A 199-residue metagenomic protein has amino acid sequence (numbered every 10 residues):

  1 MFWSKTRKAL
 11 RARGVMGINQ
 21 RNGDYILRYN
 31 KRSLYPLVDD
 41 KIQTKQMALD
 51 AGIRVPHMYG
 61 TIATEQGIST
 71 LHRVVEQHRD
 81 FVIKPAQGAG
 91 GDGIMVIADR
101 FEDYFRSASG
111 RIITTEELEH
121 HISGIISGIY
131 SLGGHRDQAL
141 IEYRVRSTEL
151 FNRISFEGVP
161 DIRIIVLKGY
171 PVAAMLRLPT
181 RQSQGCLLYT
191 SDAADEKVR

Functional and structural regions predicted by a protein language model:
M1-G17: Conserved oxyanion/phosphate-binding beta-strand-loop segments in alpha/beta enzyme cores
R13-M16, S109, Q184: Feature targets compositionally biased, intrinsically disordered low-complexity regions with long contiguous runs
Q20, D24, Y29-N30, Y35-P160 (+1 more regions): Active-site nucleotide/adenylate-binding loops and adjacent lid/helix of ATP-dependent enzymes
R54, Y170, D195-K197: A very general structural signal that marks isolated residues within well-ordered alpha-helical segments
G67, A173, K197: Flexible, glycine-rich phosphate/dinucleotide-binding loops and adjacent beta-alpha linkers at cofactor/substrate
V82-I83, M95, D161-L178, G185-L188: Beta-strand scaffold of nucleotide-dependent catalytic cores
A89, T180-Q182: Short, surface-exposed beta-strand-loop junctions and turns on beta-sheet-rich folds
Y189-R199: Single conserved hydrophobic/aromatic residue that forms the stacking wall/gate of nucleotide- or nucleobase-binding
